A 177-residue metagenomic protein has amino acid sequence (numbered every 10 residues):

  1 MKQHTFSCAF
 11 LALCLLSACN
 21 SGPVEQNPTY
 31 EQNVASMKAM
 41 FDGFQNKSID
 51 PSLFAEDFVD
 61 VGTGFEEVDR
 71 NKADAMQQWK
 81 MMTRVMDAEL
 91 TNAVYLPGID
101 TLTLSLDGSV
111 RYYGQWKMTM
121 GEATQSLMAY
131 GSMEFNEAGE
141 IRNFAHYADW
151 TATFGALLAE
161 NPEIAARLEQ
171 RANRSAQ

Functional and structural regions predicted by a protein language model:
M1-C8: Bacterial N-terminal signal peptides that target proteins for export
C14-A18: C-terminal motif of bacterial Sec signal peptides marking the signal peptidase cleavage site
C19-G43, L168-Q177: Short, low-complexity N-terminal intrinsically disordered segments enriched in polar/charged residues
S48-G108: A solvent-exposed, acidic/Ser-Thr-rich amphipathic alpha-helical stretch
E67, K117-S126: Short, cysteine-centered beta-strand-loop-beta hairpins and adjacent loop/turn segments enriched in charged/polar
R111-Y113, T124-G131: Short, surface-exposed coil-to-beta transition loops
L127-R142: A short, surface-exposed beta-strand/turn
F144-Q177: Low-complexity, intrinsically disordered terminal/linker segments enriched in charged and Gly/Pro repeats
